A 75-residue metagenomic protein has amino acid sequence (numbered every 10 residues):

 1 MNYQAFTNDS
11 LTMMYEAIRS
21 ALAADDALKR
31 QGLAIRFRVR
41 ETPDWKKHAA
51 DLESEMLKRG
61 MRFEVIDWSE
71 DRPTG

Functional and structural regions predicted by a protein language model:
M1-G32, E70: N-terminal acidic leader/helix
L33-T74: Short, charge-rich amphipathic interface segments used for partner binding and complex assembly
